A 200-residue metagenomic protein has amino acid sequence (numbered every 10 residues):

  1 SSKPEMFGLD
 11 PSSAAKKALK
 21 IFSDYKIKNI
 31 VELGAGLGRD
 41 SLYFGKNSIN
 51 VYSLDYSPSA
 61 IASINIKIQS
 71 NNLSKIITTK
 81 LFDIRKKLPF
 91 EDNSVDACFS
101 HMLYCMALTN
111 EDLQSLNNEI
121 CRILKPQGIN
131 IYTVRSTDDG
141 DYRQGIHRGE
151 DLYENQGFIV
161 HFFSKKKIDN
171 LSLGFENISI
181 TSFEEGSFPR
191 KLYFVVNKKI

Functional and structural regions predicted by a protein language model:
S1-Y25, I30-I77, L81-K87, I129-I200: Class I (Rossmann-like) S-adenosyl-L-methionine-dependent methyltransferase catalytic domain, capturing the SAM-binding
R85-C98: A short acidic, Gly/Pro-enriched loop at the edge of an enzyme's catalytic core that lines a small-molecule cofactor
S100-L103: A short beta-strand submotif of the Rossmann-like class I SAM-dependent methyltransferase core that lines
M106-A107, D139: Short glycine-rich, flexible loops that bind phosphorylated cofactors or substrates
A107-E119: A short, conserved alpha-helix within the catalytic core of class I
E119-P126: Conserved helix-to-beta-strand junction in the class I
